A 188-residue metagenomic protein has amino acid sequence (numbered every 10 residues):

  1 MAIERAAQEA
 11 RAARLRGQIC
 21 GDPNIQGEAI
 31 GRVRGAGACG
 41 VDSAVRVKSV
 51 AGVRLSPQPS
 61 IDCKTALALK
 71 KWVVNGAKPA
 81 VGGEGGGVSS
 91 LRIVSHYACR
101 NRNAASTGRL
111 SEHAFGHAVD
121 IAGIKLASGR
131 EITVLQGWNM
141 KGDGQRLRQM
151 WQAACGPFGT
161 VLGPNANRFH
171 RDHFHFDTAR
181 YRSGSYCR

Functional and structural regions predicted by a protein language model:
M1-A7: Charge-rich, low-complexity N-terminal segments
R11-L91: Active-site acidic/histidine clusters and adjacent loop/turn architecture that either coordinate catalytic ions
R14-C20, A38-C39, S60-K64, C99 (+4 more regions): Functionally engaged cysteine thiol sites
N24-G27, L69-W72, Y97-A104, E112 (+2 more regions): A short linear-motif detector with a strong N-terminal bias
A36, D42, L67, G82 (+1 more regions): Catalytic cores and adjacent binding grooves of peptidoglycan-active enzymes
G52-R54, A98, E131, S183: Generic "edge-of-domain/loop-turn" microfeature
G82-G116: Active-site-adjacent substructure of cysteine-protease-like catalytic cores
